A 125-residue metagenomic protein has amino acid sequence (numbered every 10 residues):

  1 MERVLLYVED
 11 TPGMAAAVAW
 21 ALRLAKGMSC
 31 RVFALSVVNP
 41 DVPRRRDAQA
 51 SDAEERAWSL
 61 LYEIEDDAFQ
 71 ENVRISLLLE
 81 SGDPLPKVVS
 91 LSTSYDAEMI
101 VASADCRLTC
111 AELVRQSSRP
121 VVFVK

Functional and structural regions predicted by a protein language model:
E2-A48, F69, Q116: Small/aliphatic-rich secondary-structure junction motif
C30-R31, V73, A97, R119: Short glycine/serine/threonine/alanine-rich loop segments
F33-L35, S76-E80, V122: General small-molecule cofactor/ligand-binding pocket signal
A50-Y62: Short, surface-exposed alpha-helical segments at coil->helix boundaries
A68-S76: A short helix-to-beta-strand connector/capping loop
L79-K87: Charged docking surfaces used in two-component/phosphorelay signaling
S90-K125: Gly/Ser-rich helix-loop-strand patches that form or flank binding pockets for ribonucleotide-derived cofactors
